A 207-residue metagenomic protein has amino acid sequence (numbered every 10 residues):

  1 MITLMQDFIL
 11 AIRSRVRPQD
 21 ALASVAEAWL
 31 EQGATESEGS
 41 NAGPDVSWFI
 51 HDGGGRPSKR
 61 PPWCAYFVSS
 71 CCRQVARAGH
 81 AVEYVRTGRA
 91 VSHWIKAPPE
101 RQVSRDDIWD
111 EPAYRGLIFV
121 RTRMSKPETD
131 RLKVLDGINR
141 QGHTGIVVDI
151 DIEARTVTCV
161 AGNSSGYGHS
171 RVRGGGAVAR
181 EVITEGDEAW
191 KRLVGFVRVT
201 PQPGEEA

Functional and structural regions predicted by a protein language model:
I2-A78, E205-A207: N-terminal capping segments
I2-R13, S125, T129-A207: Aromatic- and glycine-rich peptidoglycan recognition patches
V16, G43, C64, R89-A90 (+3 more regions): Alpha-helix initiation/capping motif
P18, A23, A78-H169: ...with weaker cross-activation on analogous glycine-rich loops/strands in unrelated enzymes
V25, P44-D45, K59, H80 (+4 more regions): Acidic, low-complexity intrinsically disordered regions
S40-G53, A97-I108, P127-L132, D136 (+2 more regions): Surface-exposed intrinsically disordered loops and tails
S47, E83-R86, V91-S92, K96 (+5 more regions): N-terminal non-cleavable signal-anchor helices
